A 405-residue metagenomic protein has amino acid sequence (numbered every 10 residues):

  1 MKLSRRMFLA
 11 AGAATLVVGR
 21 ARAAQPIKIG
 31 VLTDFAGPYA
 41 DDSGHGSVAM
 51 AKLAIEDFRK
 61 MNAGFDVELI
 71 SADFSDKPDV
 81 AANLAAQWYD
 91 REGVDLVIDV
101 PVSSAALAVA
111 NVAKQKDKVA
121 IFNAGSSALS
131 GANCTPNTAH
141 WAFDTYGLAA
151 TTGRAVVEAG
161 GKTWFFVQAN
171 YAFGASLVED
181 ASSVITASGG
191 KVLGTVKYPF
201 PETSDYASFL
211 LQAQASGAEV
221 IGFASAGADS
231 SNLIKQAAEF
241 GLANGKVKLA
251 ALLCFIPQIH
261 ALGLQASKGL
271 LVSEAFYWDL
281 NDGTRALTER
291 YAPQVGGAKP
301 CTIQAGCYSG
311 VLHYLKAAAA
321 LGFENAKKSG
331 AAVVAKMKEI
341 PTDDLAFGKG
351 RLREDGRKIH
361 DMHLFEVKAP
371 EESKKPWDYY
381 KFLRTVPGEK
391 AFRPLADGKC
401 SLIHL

Functional and structural regions predicted by a protein language model:
M1-V17: N-terminal secretory signal peptides and thylakoid transit peptides that target proteins across membranes
G19-T33: C-terminal segment of N-terminal export signals and the immediately downstream linker at the start of the mature
G30-M50, A72-D79, P101-V102, V167-A175 (+1 more regions): Extracytoplasmic "Venus flytrap"
D42-S47, M61-A132, W141, Y198-P199 (+2 more regions): Beta-alpha junction/loop-to-helix N-cap segments that form part of ligand/metal-binding clefts
N83, S127-L129, P136-F240, F276-A286: Extracellular/periplasmic Venus flytrap/periplasmic-binding protein
E92-P101, I121-N123, F165-Q168, G217-G227 (+3 more regions): Periplasmic-binding protein-like
A237-G310, A318-F323, D378-H404: Extracellular/periplasmic periplasmic-binding protein-like sensory domains
E339-L405: Solvent-exposed, acidic/polar segments of extracytosolic/periplasmic ligand-binding ectodomains
